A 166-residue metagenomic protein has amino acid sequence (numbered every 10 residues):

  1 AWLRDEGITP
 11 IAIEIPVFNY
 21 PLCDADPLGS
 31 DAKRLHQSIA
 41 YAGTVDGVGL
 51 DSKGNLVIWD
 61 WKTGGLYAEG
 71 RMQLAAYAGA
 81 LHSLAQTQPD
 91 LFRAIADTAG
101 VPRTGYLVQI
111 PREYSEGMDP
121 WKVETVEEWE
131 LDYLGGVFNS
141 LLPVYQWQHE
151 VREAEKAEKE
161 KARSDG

Functional and structural regions predicted by a protein language model:
A1-V57, A68-E69, L84, D132: Catalytic cores of nuclease domains that cleave nucleic-acid phosphodiester backbones
L22-C23, L81-G166: Metal-dependent nuclease catalytic regions and adjoining charged, substrate-binding loops involved in nucleic-acid end
D26-L28, R71-L74, P120-K122: Surface-exposed beta-strand edges and their flanking turn/coil or helix-capping segments
D46, M72-A80: Short amphipathic alpha-helical face segments that pack within enzyme cores and frequently flank/anchor catalytic
N55-V57, Q73, V101-Y106: A short pocket-lining beta-strand/turn micro-motif at the edge of beta-sheets
W61-K62: Activation of the activation-loop gatekeeper triad in protein kinase-fold domains
G65: Terminal helix/beta-alpha structural elements that buttress the NAD(P)+-binding lobe
